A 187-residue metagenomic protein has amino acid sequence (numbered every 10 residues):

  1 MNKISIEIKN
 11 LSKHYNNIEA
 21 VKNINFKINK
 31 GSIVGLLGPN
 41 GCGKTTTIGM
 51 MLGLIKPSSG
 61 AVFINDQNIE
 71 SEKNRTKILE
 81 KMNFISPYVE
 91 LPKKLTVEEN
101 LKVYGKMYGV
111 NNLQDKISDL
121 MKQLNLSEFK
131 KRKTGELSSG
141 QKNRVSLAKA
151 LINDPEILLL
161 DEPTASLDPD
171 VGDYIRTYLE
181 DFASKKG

Functional and structural regions predicted by a protein language model:
G60-S71, K77-I78: Conserved ABC transporter NBD signature motif
K102, K106-F129: Conserved ABC ATPase "signature" region
K133-L137: Conserved ABC ATPase signature
D154: Conserved catalytic motifs of ABC-family nucleotide-binding domains
L158-D161: Catalytic Walker B motif of ABC-type/P-loop ATPase nucleotide-binding domains
D173-K185: Helical segment within the ABC ATPase nucleotide-binding domain
